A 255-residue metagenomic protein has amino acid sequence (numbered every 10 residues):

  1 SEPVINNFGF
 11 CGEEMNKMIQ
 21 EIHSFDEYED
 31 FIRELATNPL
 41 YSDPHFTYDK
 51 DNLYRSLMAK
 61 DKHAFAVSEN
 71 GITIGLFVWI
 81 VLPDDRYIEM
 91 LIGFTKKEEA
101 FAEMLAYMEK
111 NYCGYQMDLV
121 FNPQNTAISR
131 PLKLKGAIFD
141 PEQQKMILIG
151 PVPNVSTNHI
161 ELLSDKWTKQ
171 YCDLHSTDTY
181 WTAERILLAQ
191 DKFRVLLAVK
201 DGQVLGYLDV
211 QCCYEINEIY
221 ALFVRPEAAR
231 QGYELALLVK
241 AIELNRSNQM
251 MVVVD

Functional and structural regions predicted by a protein language model:
E2-V4, E13: Acidic, Ala/Val/Gly-enriched low-complexity intrinsically disordered segments
G9-Y48, Q143, V152-W181: Short amphipathic alpha-helix that is part of the acyltransferase structural core
S42-A64, H175-D201: Active-site rim helix/loop that mediates acceptor-substrate recognition in acyltransferases
Y48-E103, G206-P226: Conserved donor-binding loop and adjoining core beta-sheet/short helix segment in diverse acyl/aminoacyl transferases
K97-K110, V224, R230-E243: Conserved acetyl-CoA-binding loop-helix of GNAT-fold acetyltransferases
L119-S129, M251-D255: Conserved beta-strand-loop-alpha-helix junction that forms the acyl-donor binding cleft
Q124-D140, L235: Conserved active-site alpha-helix within GNAT-family acetyltransferase domains
I138-G150: Conserved catalytic-core motifs of GNAT/GCN5-like acyltransferases
